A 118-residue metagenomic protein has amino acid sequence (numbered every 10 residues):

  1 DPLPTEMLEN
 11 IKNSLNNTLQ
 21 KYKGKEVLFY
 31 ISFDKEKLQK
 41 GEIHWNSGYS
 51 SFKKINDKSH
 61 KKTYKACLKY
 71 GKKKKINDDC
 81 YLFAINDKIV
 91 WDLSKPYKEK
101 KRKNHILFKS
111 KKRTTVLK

Functional and structural regions predicted by a protein language model:
D1-K118: Secreted/extracellular ectodomain signature
